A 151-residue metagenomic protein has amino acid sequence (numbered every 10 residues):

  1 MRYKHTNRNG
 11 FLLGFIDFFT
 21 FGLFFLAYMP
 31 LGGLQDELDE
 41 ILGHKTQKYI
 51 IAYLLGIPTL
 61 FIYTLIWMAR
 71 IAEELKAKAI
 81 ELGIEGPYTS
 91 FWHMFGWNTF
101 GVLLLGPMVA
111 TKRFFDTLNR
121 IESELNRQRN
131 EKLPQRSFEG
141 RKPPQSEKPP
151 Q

Functional and structural regions predicted by a protein language model:
M1-G56, Y63-P144: Membrane-interface extramembranous regions at the lipid-water interface
S146-Q151: Short acidic DE-rich linear segments
